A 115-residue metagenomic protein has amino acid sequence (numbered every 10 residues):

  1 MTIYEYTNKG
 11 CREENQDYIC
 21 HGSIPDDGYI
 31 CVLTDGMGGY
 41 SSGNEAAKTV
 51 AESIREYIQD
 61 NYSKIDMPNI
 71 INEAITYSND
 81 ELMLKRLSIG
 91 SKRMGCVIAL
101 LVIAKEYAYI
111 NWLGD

Functional and structural regions predicted by a protein language model:
M1-G114: PP2C/PPM-type serine/threonine phosphatase catalytic domain
